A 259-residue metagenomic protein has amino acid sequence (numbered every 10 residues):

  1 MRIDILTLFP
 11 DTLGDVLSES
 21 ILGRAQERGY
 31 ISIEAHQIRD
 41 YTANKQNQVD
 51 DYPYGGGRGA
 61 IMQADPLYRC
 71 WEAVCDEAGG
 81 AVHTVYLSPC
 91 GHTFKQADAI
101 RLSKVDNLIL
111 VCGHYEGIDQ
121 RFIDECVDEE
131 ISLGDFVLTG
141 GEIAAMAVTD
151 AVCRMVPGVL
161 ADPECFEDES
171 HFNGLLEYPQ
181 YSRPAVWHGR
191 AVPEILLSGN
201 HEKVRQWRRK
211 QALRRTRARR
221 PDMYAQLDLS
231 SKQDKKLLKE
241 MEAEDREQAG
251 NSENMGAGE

Functional and structural regions predicted by a protein language model:
M1, P184-E259: SAM-dependent methyltransferases
M1-V74, E202-A225: N-terminal nucleotide/polyanion-binding subdomain common to many enzyme families
D4-L6, E34-H36, H83-V85, L108-I109 (+1 more regions): Hydrophobic/aromatic beta-strand patches that form the interior of the parallel beta-sheet core in alpha/beta enzyme
S20-R24, I100-K104, C126: Short, solvent-exposed amphipathic alpha-helical segments in soluble enzyme and RNA/protein-processing domains
I38-Y41, H114-I118: Short glycine-enriched loops at secondary-structure junctions
Q63-H114, Q120, P157: S-adenosyl-L-methionine/SAH cofactor-binding core of RNA-modifying enzymes
F122-E169: Structured adenosyl-cofactor binding patch, chiefly the S-adenosyl-L-methionine
I143, M155-I195: Internal, active-site/partner-interface "lid" segment
